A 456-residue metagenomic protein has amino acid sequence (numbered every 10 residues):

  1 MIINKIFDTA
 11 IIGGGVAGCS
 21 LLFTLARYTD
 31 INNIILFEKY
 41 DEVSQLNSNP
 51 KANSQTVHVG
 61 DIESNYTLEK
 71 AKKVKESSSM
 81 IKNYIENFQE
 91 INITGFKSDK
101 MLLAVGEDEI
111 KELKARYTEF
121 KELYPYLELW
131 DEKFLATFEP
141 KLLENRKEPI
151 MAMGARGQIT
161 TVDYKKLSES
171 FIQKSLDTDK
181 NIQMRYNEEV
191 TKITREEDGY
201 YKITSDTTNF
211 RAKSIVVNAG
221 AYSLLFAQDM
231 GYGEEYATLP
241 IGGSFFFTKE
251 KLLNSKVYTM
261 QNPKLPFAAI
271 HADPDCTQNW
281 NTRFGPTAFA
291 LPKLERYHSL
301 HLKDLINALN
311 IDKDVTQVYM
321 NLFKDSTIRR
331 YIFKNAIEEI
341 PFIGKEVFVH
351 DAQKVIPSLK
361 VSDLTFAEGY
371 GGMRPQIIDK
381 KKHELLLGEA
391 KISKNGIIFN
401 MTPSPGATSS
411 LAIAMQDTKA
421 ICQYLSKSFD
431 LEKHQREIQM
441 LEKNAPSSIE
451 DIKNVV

Functional and structural regions predicted by a protein language model:
F7-I35: N-terminal Rossmann-like FAD-binding beta1-loop-alpha1 element of flavoenzymes
A17, E42, Y222: Conserved Rossmann-like nucleotide-cofactor binding loop
S20, I193-R195, T204-D304: Flavin-dependent oxidoreductases
R27-P50: Glycine-rich FAD pyrophosphate-binding loop
S54-F138, L291-K293, Y297-K303: Dinucleotide-binding Rossmann-like beta1-alpha1 core, especially the glycine-rich loop that anchors the ADP
F96, V105-Q173, D177-D179, Q183-R185 (+2 more regions): Flavin (FAD/FMN) cofactor-binding and adjacent substrate-gating region of FAD-dependent oxidoreductase domains
V257-E368: Active-site lid/adjacent beta-loop-alpha segment flanking the redox-cofactor pocket in flavoenzymes
Q317-E432: C-terminal catalytic lobe of FAD-dependent flavoproteins
